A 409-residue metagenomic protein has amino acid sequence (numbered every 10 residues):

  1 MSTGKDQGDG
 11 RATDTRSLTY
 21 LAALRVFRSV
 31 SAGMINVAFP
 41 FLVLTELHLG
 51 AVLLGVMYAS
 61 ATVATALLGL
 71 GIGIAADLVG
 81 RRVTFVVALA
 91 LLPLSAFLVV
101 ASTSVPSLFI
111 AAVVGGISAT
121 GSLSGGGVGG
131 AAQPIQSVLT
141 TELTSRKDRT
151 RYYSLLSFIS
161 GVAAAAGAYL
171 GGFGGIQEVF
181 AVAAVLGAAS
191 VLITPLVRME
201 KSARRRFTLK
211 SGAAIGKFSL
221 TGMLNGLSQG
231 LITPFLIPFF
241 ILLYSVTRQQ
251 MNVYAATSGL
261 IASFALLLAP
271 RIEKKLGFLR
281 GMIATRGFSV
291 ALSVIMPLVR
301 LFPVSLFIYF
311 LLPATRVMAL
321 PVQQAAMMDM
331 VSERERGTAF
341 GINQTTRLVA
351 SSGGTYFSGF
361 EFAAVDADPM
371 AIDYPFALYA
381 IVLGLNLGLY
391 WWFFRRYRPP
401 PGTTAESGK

Functional and structural regions predicted by a protein language model:
G10-A66, A214-A255: Helix-loop boundary and gating motifs at the non-cytosolic
V26, S95, P106-A132, V304-M318: Hydrophobic core of transmembrane alpha-helices in multi-pass small-molecule transporters, especially MFS/SLC-type
G50, G172-V185, F360-L383: A membrane-interface helix-boundary motif in multi-pass transporters
V56-I74, A256-L268: Central cavity-lining transmembrane alpha-helices of secondary-active solute carriers, predominantly the Major
L68-G80, A265-F278, F362-A363: Helix-to-loop junctions at the C-terminal end of transmembrane segments in multipass secondary transporters
V83-L98, R280-I295: Structural signature of the two symmetry-related core transmembrane helices
V113-I159: Cytoplasmic helix-loop-helix junction between adjacent transmembrane helices in 12-TM secondary transporters
L186-R198, A377-K409: Multi-pass alpha-helical transporter architecture, strongest for 12-TM Major Facilitator/SLC carriers used
